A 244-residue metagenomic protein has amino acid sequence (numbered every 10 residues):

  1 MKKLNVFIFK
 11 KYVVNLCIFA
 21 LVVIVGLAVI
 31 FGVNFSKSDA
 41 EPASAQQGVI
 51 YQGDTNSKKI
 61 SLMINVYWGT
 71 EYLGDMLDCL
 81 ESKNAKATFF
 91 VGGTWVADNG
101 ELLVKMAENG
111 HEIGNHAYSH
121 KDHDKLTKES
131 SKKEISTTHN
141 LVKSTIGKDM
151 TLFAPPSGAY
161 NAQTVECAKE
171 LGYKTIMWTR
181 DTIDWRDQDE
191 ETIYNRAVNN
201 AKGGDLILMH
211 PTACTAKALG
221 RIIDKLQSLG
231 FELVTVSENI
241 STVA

Functional and structural regions predicted by a protein language model:
M1-M63, D78-A87, G203-A244: Terminal accessory/targeting
L4, K11, V23, L27 (+7 more regions): Alpha-helical protein-protein interaction elements
L16, S36, E41-A43, G48 (+8 more regions): Mixed-charge, polar/low-complexity N-terminal
V23-V25, Q47-Y51, D75-M76, T137 (+2 more regions): A broad, low-specificity signal for short, low-complexity segments enriched in glycine/proline and polar/charged
I24, D39, G53, L80 (+9 more regions): Generic structural signal for short, flexible, solvent-exposed coil/loop and linker residues
D39-L126, S130, E134, H139-L141 (+2 more regions): Active-site beta->alpha N-cap acidic-glycine motif
K121-A244: Catalytic domains of cell-wall/extracellular-matrix polysaccharide-remodeling enzymes, centered on de-N-acetylation
